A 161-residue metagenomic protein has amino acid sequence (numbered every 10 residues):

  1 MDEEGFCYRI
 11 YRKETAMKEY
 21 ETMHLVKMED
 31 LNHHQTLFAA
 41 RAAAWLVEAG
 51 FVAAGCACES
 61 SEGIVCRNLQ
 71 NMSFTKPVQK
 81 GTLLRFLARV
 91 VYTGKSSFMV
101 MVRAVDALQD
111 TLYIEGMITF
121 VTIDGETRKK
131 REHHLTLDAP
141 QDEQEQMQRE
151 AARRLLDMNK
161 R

Functional and structural regions predicted by a protein language model:
A16, Q79-K80, V91-R161: HotDog/MaoC-like acyl-thioester-processing domains
A16-M28: Short amphipathic
V26-M28, F74, F120-T122: Hydrophobic residues in beta-strands and at strand termini
D30-W45: A conserved, well-ordered hydrophobic junction motif at loop->secondary-structure transitions
L37, F51-L87, V91-F98, T111-M117: Hydrophobic beta-strand-centered segment that forms part of the acyl-chain substrate-binding groove
A44-E48, V52: Short, residue-level hotspots on alpha-helical faces of the histone-fold and other alpha-helical interaction modules
